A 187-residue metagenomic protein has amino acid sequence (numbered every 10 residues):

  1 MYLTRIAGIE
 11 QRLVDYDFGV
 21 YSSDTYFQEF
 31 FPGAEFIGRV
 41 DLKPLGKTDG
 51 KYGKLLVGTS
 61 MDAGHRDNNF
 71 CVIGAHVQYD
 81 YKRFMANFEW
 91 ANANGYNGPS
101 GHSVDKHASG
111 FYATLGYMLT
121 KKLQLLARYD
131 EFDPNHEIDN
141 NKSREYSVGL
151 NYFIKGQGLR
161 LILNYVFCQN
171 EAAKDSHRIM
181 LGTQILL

Functional and structural regions predicted by a protein language model:
M1-R5, L42-P44, Q78-Y81, Y117 (+2 more regions): Residue-level signature of outer-membrane beta-barrel architecture
I6-V14, L45-L55, K122, K155-L159: Short loop/turn motifs that connect adjacent beta-strands in outer-membrane beta-barrel proteins
D17-Y21, L56-D62, N87-A91, R128-D130 (+3 more regions): Transmembrane beta-strands of outer-membrane beta-barrel proteins
F27-E29, R66-N69, G95-S100, P134-D139 (+2 more regions): Outer-membrane beta-barrel proteins
P32-F36, N69-I73, H107-F111, K142-Y146 (+1 more regions): Residues that define the transmembrane beta-barrel architecture of outer-membrane proteins
G38-V40, V148-I154, L159, D175-L187: Outer-membrane beta-barrel "beta-signal"
R39-N135: Detector for outer-membrane/organellar transmembrane beta-barrel domains, recognizing the amphipathic beta-strand
G116-I162: Outer membrane beta-barrel transmembrane domains
